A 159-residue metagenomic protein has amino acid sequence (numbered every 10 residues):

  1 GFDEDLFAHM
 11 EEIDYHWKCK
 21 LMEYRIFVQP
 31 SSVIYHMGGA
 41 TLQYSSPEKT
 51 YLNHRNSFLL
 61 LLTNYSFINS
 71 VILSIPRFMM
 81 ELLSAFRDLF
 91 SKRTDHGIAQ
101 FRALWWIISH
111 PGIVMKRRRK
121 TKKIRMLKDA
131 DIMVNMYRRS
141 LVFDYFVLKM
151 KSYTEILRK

Functional and structural regions predicted by a protein language model:
G1-V33: A short, conserved alpha-helix in the catalytic core of glycosyltransferases
D3-D5, D14, D88, D95 (+3 more regions): Acidic-enriched, low-complexity/disordered segments with a strong bias for Aspartate over Glutamate
L6, T50-Y51, R87, Y153 (+1 more regions): Generic secretory/membrane-interface signal
R25-K116, I124, A130: Active-site-adjacent helix/loop segment of glycosyltransferases that harbors family-specific signature motifs
A103-K159: Membrane-interface aromatic/basic loop that binds lipid-linked glycans or pyrophosphate carriers, typified by
